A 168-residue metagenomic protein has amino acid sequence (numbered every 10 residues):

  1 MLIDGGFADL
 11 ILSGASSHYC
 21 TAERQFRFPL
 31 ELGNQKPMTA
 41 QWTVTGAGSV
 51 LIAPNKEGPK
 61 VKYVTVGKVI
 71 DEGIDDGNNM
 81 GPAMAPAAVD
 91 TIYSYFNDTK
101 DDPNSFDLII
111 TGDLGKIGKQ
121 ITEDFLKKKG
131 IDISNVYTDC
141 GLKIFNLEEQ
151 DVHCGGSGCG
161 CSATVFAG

Functional and structural regions predicted by a protein language model:
M1-E23, E31-M38: A generic, well-ordered mixed alpha/beta core segment in the N-terminal half of proteins
M1-F7, A53-E57, G81-P82, D107-G168: Claisen-condensing/thiolase-fold acyl-transfer catalytic domains that form or cleave C-C bonds in fatty acid
L12-G14, V50-I52, I110: Structural motif
S17, T65-I70, I110-K116: Glycine-rich beta-alpha junction loops
A22-R27, I121-T122: Short acidic, glycine/serine/threonine-rich loops at helix termini
P29-Y93, D98, N135-I144: Condensing-enzyme catalytic core mediating Claisen C-C bond formation in acyl metabolism
G48, N104-L108: Conserved active-site beta-strand-loop modules that form the wall/rim of enzyme catalytic pockets and either contain
A87-N104, I117-I121, F125: Conserved active-site "lid/cap" helical segment
